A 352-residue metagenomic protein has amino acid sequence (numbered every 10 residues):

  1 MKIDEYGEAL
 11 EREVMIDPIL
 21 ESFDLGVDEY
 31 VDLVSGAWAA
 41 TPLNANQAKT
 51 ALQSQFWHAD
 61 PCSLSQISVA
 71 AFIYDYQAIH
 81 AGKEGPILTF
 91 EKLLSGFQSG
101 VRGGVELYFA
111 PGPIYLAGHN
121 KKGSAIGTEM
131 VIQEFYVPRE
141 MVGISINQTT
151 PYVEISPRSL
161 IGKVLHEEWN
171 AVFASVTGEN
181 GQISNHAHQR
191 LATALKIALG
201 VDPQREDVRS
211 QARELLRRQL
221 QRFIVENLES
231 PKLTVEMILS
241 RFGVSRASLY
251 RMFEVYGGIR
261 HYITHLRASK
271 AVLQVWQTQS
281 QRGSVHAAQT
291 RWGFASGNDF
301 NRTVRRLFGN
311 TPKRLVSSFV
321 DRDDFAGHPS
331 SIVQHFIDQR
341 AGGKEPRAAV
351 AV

Functional and structural regions predicted by a protein language model:
M1-N44, L88-F90, F97-R246, Y256-I259 (+2 more regions): Alpha-helical bundle regulatory/interaction domains
A39-H80: Long amphipathic N-terminal alpha/beta scaffold segment
Q55, S63-S65, P86-L88, V131-Q133: Short beta-strand micro-motifs in enzyme catalytic cores
C62, V69-I73, A78-G103: Glycine- and acidic-residue-biased ligand/ion/polar-headgroup-sensing regions
I73, Q274-V275: Short regulatory "switch" loops immediately downstream of catalytic or recognition motifs within protein catalytic
L249: Short conserved active-site loop signatures built around small residues
M252-F253, I263-T264, T303-V304, V316: DNA major-groove recognition helix of helix-turn-helix
Y262, L266-L273: Alpha-helical structural segments
